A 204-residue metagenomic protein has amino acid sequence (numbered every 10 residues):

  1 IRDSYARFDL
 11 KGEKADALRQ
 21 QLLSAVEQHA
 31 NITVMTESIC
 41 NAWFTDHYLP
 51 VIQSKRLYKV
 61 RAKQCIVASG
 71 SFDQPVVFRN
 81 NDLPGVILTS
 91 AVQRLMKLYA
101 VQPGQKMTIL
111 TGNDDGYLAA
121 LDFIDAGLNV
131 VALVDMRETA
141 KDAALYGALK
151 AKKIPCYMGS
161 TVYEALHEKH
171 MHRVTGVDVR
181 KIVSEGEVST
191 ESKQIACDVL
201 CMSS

Functional and structural regions predicted by a protein language model:
I1-S204: Residues forming the flavin
